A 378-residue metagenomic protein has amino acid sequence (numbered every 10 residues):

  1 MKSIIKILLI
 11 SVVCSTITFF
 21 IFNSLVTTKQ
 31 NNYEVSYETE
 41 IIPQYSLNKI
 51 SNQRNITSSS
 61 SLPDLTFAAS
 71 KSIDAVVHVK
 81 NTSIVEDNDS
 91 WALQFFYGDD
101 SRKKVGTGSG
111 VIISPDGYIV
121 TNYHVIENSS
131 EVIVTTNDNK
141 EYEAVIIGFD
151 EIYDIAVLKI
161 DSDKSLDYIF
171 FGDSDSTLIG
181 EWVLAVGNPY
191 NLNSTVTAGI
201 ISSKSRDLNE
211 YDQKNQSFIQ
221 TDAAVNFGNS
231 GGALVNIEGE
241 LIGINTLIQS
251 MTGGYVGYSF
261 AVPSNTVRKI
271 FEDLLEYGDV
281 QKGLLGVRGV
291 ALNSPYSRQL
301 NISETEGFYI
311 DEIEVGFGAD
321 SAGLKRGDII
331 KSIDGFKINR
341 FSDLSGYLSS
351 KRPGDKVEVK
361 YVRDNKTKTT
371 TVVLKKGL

Functional and structural regions predicted by a protein language model:
M1-V12: N-terminal Sec-pathway targeting helices
L9-S11, F22-Q299, S303-E306, D311 (+5 more regions): Serine-dependent protease modules
A68, G327-I330, V359: Flexible, small-residue-rich helix->loop connector segments that border functional cores
I119-V120, A319-F341: Conserved PDZ fold ligand-binding element
Y361-R363: Residue-level signature of tetratricopeptide-repeat
